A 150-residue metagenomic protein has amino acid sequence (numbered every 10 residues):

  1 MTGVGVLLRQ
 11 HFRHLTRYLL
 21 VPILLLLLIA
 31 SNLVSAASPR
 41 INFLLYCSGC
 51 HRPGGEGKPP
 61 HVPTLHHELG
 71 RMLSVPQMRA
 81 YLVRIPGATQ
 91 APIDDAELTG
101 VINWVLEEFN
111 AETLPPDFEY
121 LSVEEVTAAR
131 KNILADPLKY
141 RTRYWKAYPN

Functional and structural regions predicted by a protein language model:
M1-R17: N-terminal secretory signal peptides that target proteins for export/translocation
T16-S31: Bacterial N-terminal signal peptides
S35-E56: Sequence/structural segment immediately N-terminal to covalent heme-attachment motifs in c-type and related
P39, S74-Y81, E97-L98, S122-A129: Stable alpha-helical elements in mature extracytoplasmic
H51-G54, L69, I85-T89, V105-F109 (+2 more regions): Sec/Tat-exported extracytoplasmic proteins
E56-A91: Gly/Gly-Pro-rich "capping" loops immediately C-terminal to redox-active cysteine motifs in periplasmic/lumenal
P92-I102: Mature extracytoplasmic domains of secretory-pathway proteins
A96, E107-N150: Flexible coil segments in periplasmic/lumen-exposed cytochrome c-class electron-transfer proteins
